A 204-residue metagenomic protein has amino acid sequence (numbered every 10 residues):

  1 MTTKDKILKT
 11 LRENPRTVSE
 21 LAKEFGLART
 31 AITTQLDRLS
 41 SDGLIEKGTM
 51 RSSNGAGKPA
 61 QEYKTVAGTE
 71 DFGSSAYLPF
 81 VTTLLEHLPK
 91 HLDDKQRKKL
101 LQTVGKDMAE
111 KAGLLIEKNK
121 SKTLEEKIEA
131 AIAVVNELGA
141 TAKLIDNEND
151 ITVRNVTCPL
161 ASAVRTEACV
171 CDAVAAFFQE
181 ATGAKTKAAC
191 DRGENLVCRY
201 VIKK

Functional and structural regions predicted by a protein language model:
M1-A67: Basic, Lys/Arg-rich alpha-helical nucleic-acid-recognition elements, primarily the DNA-binding modules of transcription
T49-R51, D146, C190, K204: Short, low-complexity Ser/Thr-rich regulatory SLiMs
K58-H91: Conserved segment of winged-helix/HTH DNA-binding domains
K90-N195: Mid-protein regulatory/catalytic core that forms ligand/cofactor-binding pockets and protein-protein interaction
L196-K204: Conserved N-terminal glycine/acidic-rich loop preference
